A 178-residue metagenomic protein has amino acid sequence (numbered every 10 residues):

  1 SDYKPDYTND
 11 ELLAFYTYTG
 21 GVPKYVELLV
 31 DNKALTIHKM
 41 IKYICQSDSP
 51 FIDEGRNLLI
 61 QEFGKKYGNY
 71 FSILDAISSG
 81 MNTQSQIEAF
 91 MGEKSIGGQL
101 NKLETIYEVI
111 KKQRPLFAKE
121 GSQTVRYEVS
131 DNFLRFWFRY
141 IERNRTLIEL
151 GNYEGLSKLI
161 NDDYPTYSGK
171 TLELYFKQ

Functional and structural regions predicted by a protein language model:
S1-E11: Conserved small helical "lid"/interfacial subdomain of P-loop NTPases
K4-P5, T19, M91: A broad structural signal for alpha-helix termini and local helix breaks/kinks
N9-L28, Y67: The conserved phosphate-sensing helix
Y25, L29-Q178: Accessory nucleic acid-recognition modules appended to NTPase machines
